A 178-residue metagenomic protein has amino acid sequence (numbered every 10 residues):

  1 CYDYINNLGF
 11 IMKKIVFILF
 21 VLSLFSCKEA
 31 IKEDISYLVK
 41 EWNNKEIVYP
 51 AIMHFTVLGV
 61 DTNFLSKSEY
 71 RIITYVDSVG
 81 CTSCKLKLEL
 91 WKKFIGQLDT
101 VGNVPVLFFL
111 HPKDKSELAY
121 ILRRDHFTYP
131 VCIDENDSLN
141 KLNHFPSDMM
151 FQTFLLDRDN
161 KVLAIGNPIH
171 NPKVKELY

Functional and structural regions predicted by a protein language model:
G9-I15: Positively charged n-region of N-terminal signal peptides that target proteins for export
I15-L24: Sec-dependent N-terminal signal peptides
K28-S66, L86: N-terminal "domain-start" segment that seeds a small globular fold
T62-K85, W91: Short active-site neighborhood of thiol/selenol oxidoreductases, capturing the structured segment around
G80, K85-R124, N140-K141: Structural microenvironment flanking redox-active thiols in thiol-disulfide oxidoreductases
A119-F151: Short, internal strand/loop/helix patches that form the active-site neighborhood or redox-interaction surface
L155-Y178: Thiol-/selenol-based redox modules, centered on thioredoxin-like and closely related oxidoreductase domains
